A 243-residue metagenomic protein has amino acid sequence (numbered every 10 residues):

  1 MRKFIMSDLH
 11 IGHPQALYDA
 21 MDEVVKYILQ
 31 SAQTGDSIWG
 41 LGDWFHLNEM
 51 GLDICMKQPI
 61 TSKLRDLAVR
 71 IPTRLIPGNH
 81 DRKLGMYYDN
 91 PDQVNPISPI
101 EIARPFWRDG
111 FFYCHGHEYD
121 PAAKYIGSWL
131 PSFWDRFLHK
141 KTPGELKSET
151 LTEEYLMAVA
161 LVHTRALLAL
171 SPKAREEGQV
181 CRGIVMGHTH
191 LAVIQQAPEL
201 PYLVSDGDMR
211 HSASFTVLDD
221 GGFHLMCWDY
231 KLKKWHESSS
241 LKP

Functional and structural regions predicted by a protein language model:
R2, M6, I11-R108: Core catalytic region of metal-dependent phosphoesterases/phosphodiesterases, especially metallo-beta-lactamase-like
R2-H10, G110-H117, Y202-G207: Active-site-proximal beta-strand elements of phosphoester/diester hydrolases
I11-P14, F45-E49, L75-Y87, E118-A122 (+2 more regions): Active-site environment of divalent metal-dependent phosphoester hydrolases
R70-R74, V180-G183, P201-Y202: Short active-site oxyanion
R108-G110, D220-G221: Short, solvent-exposed coil/turn segments at beta-strand boundaries
C114-A169: Active-site-proximal loop/helix segment associated with metal-binding centers of metalloenzymes
A158-I184, T189-L191: A short, acidic, amphipathic alpha-helical segment used as a generic capping/interface helix at domain edges
Q196-P243: Binuclear metal-dependent phosphoesterase catalytic core
